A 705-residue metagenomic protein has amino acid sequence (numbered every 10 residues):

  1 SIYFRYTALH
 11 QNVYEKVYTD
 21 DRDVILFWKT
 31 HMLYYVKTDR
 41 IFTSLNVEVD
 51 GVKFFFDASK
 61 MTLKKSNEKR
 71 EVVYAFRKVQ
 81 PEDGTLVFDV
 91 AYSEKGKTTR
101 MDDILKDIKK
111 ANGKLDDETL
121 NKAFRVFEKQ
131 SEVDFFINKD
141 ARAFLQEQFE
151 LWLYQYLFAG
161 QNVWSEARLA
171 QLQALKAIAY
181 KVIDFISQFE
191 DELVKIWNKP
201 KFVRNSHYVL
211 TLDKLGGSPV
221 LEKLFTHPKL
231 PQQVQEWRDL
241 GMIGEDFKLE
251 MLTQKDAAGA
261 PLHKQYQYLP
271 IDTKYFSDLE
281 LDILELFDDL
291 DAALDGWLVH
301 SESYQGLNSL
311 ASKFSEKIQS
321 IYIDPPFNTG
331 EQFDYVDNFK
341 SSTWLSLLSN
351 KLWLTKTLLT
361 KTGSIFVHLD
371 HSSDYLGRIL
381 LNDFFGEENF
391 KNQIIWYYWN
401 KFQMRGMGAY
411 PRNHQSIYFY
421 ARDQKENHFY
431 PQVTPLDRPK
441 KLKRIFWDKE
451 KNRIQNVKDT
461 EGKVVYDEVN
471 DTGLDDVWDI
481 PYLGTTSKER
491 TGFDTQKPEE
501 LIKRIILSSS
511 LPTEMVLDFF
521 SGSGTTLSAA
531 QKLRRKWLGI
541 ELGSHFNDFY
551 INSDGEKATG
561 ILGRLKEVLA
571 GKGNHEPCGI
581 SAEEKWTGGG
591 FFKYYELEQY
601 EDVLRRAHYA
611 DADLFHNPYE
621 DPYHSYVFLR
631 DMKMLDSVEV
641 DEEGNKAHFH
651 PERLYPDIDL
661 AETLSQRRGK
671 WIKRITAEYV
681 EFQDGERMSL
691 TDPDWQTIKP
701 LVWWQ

Functional and structural regions predicted by a protein language model:
S1-L290, D295, A311-Q319, L352-K356 (+7 more regions): Accessory, often C-terminal, charged low-complexity segments
V299, F366-V367, F519, G539: Conserved SAM-binding loop
Q305, F327, S373, S521 (+1 more regions): Short, glycine/acidic-enriched loop or turn micro-motifs at the edges of active sites
K313-E331, L381, V516-A530: Conserved proline-anchored active-site loop of SAM-dependent methyltransferases that bridges a beta-strand
Q319, P325-L347, K351, T362 (+1 more regions): Mobile active-site "lid"/loop adjacent to the S-adenosyl-L-methionine
Q332-D337, M404, S487-T491: Short acidic, glycine/proline-rich loop/turn micro-motifs
K488-L501: Conserved SAM-binding loop and adjacent beta-strand
